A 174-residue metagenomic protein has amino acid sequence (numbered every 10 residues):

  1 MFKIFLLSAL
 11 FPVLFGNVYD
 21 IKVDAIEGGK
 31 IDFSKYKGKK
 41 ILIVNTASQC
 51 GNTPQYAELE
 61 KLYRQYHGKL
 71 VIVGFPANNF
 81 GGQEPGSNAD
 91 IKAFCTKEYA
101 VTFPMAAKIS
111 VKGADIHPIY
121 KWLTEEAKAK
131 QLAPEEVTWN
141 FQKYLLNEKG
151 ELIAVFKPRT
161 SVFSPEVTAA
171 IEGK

Functional and structural regions predicted by a protein language model:
K3-L14: Sec-dependent N-terminal signal peptides
D20-K40, K61-Y66: A short beta-strand-turn-helix
A25, N45-Q49: Amphipathic alpha-helical repeat scaffolds
K39-I41, Q49, P54-P76, T96-Y99: Conserved helix-turn-beta segment immediately C-terminal to the redox Cys motif in thioredoxin-like folds
K69-G86, T102-G113: Thiol-based oxidoreductase modules, predominantly thioredoxin-like and allied folds used for disulfide exchange
A89-T138: Short, internal strand/loop/helix patches that form the active-site neighborhood or redox-interaction surface
K121, E125-K174: Thiol-/selenol-based redox modules, centered on thioredoxin-like and closely related oxidoreductase domains
